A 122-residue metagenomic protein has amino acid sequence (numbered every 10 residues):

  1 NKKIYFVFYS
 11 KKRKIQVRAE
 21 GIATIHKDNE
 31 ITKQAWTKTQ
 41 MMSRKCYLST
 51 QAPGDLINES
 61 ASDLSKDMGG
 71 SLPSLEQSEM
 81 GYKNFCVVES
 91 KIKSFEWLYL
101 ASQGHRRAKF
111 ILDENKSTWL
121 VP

Functional and structural regions predicted by a protein language model:
N1-K14, I22: A short mixed-secondary-structure module that forms the rim of ligand-binding clefts
I15-P122: Charged, gly/pro-rich active-site loop segments
